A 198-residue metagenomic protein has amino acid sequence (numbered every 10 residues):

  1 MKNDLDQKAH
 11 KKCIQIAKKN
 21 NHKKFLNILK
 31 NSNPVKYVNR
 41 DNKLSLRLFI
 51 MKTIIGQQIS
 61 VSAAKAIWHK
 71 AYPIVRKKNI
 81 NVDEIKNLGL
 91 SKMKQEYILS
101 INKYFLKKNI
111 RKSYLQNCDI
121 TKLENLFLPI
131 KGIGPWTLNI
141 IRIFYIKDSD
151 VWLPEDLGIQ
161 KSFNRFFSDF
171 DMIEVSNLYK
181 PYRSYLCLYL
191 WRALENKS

Functional and structural regions predicted by a protein language model:
M1-V38, Q95-E96, Y114-K122, P135-S198: C-terminal accessory module of base-excision DNA glycosylases/AP lyases that mediates lesion recognition and DNA
K24-H69: A positional/architectural concept
L26, I59-P129, L178-Y179: Alpha-helical ds-nucleic-acid-binding substructure associated with the helix-hairpin-helix region of base-excision DNA
K43, L90-M93, V151: A generic short alpha-helical patch detector that favors 3-5-residue windows in or near N-terminal regions
L48-T53, K65, K92-L99, N139 (+1 more regions): Non-catalytic, well-ordered alpha-helical scaffold segments
F49-I54, N81-E84, K122-L126, I140 (+2 more regions): A general alpha-helix detector
